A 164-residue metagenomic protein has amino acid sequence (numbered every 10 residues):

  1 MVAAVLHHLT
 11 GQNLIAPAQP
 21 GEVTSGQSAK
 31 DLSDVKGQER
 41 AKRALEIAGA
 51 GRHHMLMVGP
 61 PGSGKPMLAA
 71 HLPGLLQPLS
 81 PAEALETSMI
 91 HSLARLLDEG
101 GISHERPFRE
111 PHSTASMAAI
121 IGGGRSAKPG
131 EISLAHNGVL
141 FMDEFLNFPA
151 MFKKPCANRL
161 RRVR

Functional and structural regions predicted by a protein language model:
M1, L45, A84, I120 (+3 more regions): Conserved RecA-like P-loop NTPase ATPase core
M1-L56, P60-M67: Peripheral, non-AAA+ core regions of ATP-driven protein-machinery
A4, H8, L68-H71, T87 (+2 more regions): Alpha-helical scaffold elements adjacent to nucleotide-binding pockets in ATP/GTP-utilizing enzyme cores
E46, G101-P107, H112, A118-L140: Conserved alpha-helical scaffold flanking the Walker A/P-loop in AAA+ ATPase domains
H53-H54, M117, H136-V139, R162-R164: Loop/turn-to-beta-strand initiation segments
L56-G100, R162: Walker A/P-loop
G59, G122, E144: The Walker A (P-loop) glycine that initiates the GxxxxGKT/S ATP-binding motif of P-loop NTPases
K128-R161: Conserved AAA+/SF3 P-loop NTPase catalytic/coupling segment centered on the Walker-B
